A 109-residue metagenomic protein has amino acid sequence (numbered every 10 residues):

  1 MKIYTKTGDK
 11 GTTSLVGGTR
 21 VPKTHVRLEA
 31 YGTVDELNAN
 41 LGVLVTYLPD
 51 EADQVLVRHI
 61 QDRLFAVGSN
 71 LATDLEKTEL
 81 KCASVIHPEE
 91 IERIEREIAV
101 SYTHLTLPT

Functional and structural regions predicted by a protein language model:
M1-K10: Acidic, low-complexity proline/glycine-rich segments
S14-V16: Basic helix-turn-helix/winged-helix DNA-binding cores and closely related short helical interaction motifs
T19-H25, N40-V55, T78: Helix-loop segments that flank and shape redox-cofactor active sites
Y31-N38, Q54, R58-G68, P88-I98: Generic structural concept
N70-Y102: Helix-adjacent hinge/juxtasegments
T103-T109: Conserved small/polar residues in nucleotide/adenosyl-binding loops
